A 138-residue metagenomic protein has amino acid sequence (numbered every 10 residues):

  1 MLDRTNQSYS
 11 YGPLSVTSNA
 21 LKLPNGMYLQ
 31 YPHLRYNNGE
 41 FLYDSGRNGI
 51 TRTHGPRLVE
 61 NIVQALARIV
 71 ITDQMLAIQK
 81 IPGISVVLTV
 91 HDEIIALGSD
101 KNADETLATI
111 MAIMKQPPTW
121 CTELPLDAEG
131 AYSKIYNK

Functional and structural regions predicted by a protein language model:
M1-K138: Conserved catalytic core of nucleotide polymerization and phosphodiester-bond processing enzymes
